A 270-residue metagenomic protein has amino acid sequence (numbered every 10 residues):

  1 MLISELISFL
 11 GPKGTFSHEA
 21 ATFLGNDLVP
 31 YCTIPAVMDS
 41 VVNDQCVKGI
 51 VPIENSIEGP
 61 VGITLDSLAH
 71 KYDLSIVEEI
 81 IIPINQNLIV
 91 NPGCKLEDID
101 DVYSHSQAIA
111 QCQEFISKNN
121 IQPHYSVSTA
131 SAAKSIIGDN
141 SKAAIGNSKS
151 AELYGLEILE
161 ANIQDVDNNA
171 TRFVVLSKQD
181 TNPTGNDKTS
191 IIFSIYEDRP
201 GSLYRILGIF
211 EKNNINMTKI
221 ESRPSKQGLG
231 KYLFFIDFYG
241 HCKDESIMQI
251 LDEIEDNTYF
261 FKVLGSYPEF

Functional and structural regions predicted by a protein language model:
M1-F270: Domain-level signature for soluble enzymes in the chorismate/prephenate branch of the shikimate pathway
